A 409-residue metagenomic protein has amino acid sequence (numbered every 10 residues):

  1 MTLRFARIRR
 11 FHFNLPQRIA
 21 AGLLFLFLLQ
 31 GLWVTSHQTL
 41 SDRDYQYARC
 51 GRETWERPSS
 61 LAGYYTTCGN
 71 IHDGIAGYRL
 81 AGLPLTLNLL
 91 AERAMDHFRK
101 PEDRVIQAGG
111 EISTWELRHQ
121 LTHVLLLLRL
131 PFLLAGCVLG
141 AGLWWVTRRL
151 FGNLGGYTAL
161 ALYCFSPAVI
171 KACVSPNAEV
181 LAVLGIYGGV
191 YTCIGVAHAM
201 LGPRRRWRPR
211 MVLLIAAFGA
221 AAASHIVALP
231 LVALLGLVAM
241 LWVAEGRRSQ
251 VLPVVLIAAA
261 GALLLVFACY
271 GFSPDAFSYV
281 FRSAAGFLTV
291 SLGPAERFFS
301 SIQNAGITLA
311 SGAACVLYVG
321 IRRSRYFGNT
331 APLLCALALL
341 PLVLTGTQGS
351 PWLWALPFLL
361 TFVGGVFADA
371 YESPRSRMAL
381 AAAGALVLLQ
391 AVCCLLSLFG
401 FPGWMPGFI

Functional and structural regions predicted by a protein language model:
R4-A6, R10, Y191-L201, F218 (+3 more regions): Perimembrane helix-loop-helix junctions
Q17-A21, K100-W115, H119, L143-F165 (+3 more regions): Transmembrane-helix signature of polytopic, membrane-embedded enzymes that assemble or transfer cell-envelope glycans
L23-F27, A159-C164, Y191, F218-A222: Short helix- or helix-capping micro-motifs that position conserved polar/aromatic residues at function-defining sites
S41-D42, A168-A182, Q348-W352: Short acidic/glycine- and proline-prone juxtamembrane loop motifs at membrane-interface regions of multi-pass membrane
R49-C50, E56-P131: Interfacial juxtamembrane loops and adjacent helix segments that form the catalytic/substrate-binding surfaces
V138, L143, M240-L241, N304-P332 (+1 more regions): Hydrophobic, aromatic-rich transmembrane alpha-helices and their immediate juxtamembrane boundary segments
R148, G189-M211, A221, F367-A370: Membrane-interface transmembrane helices that cradle and orient dolichyl/undecaprenyl
P253-V290, I307-A310, V392-W404: Membrane-lumen/periplasm interface segments of specific transmembrane helices in polyprenyl phosphate-linked
